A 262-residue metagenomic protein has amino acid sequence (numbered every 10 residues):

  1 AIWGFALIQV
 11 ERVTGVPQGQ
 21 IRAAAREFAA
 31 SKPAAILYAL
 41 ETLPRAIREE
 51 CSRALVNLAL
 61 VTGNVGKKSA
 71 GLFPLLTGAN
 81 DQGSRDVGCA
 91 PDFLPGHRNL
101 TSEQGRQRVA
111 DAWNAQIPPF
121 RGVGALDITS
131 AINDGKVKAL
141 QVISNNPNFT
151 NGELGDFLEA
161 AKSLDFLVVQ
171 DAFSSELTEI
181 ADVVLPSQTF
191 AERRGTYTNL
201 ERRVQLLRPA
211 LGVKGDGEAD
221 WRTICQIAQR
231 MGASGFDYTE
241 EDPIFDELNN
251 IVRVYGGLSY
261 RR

Functional and structural regions predicted by a protein language model:
A1-V87, L94, R98-R262: Cofactor-pocket helix-loop regions in the catalytic cores of large enzyme subunits
